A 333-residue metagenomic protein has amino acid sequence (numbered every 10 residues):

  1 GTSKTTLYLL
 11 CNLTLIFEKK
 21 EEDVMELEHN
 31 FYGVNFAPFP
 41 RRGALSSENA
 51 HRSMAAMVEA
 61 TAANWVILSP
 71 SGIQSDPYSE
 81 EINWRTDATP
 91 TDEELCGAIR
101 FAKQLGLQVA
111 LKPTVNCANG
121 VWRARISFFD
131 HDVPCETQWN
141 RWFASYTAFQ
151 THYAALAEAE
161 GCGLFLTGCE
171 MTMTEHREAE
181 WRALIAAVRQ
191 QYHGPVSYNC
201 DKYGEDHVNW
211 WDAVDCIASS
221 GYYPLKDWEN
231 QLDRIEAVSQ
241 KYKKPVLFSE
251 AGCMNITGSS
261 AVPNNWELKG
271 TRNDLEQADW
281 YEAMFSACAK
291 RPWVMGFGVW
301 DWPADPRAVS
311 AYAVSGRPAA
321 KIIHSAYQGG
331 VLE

Functional and structural regions predicted by a protein language model:
E28, L45, W280, A287 (+1 more regions): Aromatic-rich peripheral "rim/lid" segments of glycoside hydrolase catalytic domains that contact and position glycan
F31-N35, N64-I67, Q108-A110, G163-L166 (+4 more regions): Structural preference for beta-strand elements that scaffold enzyme active sites
P38-G43, S79-D92, D132-A144, G168-E175 (+2 more regions): The substrate-binding groove and active-site-proximal loops of carbohydrate-active enzymes, especially glycoside
G43-V58, F143-A155, D201-W210, Y281-F285: Short, acidic/polar
G43-V58, N83-Q104, A148: Aromatic- and glycine-enriched glycan-recognition loops and surfaces that form the carbohydrate-binding subsites
A63-E80, E94-T174, G258: Substrate-binding cleft and catalytic face of glycoside hydrolase catalytic domains, especially the flexible beta-alpha
D92, G97, L105, K112 (+4 more regions): Glycoside hydrolase catalytic-domain groove-lining segments
K112-V115, L166-H176, L184-D206, P245-A251 (+1 more regions): Aromatic-lined carbohydrate-recognition surfaces of secreted/lumenal glycan-active proteins
